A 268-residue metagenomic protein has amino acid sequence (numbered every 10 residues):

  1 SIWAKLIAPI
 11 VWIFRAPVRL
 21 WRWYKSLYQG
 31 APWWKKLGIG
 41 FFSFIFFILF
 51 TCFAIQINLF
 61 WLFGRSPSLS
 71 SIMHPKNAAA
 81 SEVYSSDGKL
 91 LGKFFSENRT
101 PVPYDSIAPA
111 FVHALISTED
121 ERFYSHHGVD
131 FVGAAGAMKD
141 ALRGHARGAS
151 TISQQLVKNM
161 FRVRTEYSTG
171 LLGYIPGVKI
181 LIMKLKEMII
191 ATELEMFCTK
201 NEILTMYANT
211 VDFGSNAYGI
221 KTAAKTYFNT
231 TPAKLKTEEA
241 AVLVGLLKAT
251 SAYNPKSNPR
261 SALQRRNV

Functional and structural regions predicted by a protein language model:
S1-Y84, R122: N-terminal type II signal-anchor transmembrane helix that functions as the membrane-insertion/stop-transfer segment
A78-A80, Y84-V268: Peptidoglycan glycan-strand catalytic modules in the bacterial/periplasmic cell-wall system
